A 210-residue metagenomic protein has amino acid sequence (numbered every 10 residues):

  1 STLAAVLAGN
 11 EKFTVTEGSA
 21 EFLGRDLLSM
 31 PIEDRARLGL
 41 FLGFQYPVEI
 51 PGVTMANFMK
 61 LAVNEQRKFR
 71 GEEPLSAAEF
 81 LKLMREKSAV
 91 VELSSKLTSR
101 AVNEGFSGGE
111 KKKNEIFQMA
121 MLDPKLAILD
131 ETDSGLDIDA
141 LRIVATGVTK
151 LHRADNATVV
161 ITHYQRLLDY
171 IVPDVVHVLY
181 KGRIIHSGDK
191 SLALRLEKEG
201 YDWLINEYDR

Functional and structural regions predicted by a protein language model:
A8: Helix-to-loop junction immediately C-terminal to a conserved catalytic motif
T16-R25: Conserved ABC transporter NBD signature motif
L38, L42-Y46, G52-K68, F80-L83: Q-loop/switch helix immediately C-terminal to the Walker
M119-A120: ABC ATPase C-loop
I128-T132, D139: Walker B catalytic motif
L141-A154: Helical segment within the ABC ATPase nucleotide-binding domain
D155-H163: Conserved H-loop
V175, L179, R183-N206: Conserved beta-strand-loop-alpha-helix hinge in the C-terminal portion of ABC ATPase nucleotide-binding domains
